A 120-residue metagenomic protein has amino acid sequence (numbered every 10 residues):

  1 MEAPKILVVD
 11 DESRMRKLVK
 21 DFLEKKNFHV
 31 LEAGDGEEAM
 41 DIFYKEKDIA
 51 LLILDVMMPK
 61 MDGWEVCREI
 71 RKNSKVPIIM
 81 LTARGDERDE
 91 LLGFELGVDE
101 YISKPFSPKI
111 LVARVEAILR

Functional and structural regions predicted by a protein language model:
L7, E32-L51: Acidic, metal-coordinating helix/loop segments flanking the phosphotransfer/catalytic sites of two-component signaling
D10, D55, T82: Active-site residues of response regulator receiver
K17-K25: Charged docking surfaces used in two-component/phosphorelay signaling
D35-E38, D62-E65, D89: Acidic catalytic/metal-coordinating carboxylates
D41, W64-K75: Short amphipathic alpha-helix used as the core "switch/output" element in two-component signaling
M58: Receiver (REC) domain active-site loop signature in two-component systems and cognate sites in sensor histidine kinases
P105-L119: C-terminal output helix
